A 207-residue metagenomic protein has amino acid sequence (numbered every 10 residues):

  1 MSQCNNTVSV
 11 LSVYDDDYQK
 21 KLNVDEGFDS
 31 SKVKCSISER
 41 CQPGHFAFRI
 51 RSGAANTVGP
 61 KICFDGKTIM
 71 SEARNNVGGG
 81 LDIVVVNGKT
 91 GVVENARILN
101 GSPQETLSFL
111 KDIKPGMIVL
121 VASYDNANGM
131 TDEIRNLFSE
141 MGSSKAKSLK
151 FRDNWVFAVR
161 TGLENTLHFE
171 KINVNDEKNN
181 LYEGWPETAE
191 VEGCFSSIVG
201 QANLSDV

Functional and structural regions predicted by a protein language model:
M1-I118, S123-V207: Short acidic-hydrophobic catalytic motif
